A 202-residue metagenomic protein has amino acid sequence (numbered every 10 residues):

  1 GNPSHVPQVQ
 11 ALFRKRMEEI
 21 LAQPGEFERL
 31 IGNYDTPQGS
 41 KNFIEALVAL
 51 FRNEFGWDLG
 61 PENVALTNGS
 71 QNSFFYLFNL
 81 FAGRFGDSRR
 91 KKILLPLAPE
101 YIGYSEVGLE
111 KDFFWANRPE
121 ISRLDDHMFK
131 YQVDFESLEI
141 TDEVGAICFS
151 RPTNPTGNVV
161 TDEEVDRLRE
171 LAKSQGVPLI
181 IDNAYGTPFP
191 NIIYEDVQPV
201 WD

Functional and structural regions predicted by a protein language model:
N2-G25, N33-V48: A structural motif shared across PLP-dependent enzymes of the aminotransferase-like
E28-W201: Conserved core of the PLP fold type I
